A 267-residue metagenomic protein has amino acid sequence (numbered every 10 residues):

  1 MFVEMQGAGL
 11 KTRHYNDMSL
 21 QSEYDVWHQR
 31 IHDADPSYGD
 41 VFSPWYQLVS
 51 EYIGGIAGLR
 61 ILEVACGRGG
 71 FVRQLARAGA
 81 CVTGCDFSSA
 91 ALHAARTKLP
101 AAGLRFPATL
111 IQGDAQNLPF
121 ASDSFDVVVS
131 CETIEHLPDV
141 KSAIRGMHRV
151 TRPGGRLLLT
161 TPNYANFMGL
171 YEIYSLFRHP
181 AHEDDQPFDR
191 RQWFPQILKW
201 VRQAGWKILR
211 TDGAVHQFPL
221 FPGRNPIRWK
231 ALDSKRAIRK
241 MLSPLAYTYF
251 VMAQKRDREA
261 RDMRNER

Functional and structural regions predicted by a protein language model:
F2-N117, V127-C131, I144, G213 (+1 more regions): Conserved N-terminal segment of class I S-adenosyl-L-methionine
W27, A34-S43, A91-A94, P138-G146 (+2 more regions): S-adenosyl-L-methionine-dependent methyltransferase catalytic module, highlighting the catalytic core
E63, L137-P138: HTH DNA-binding helix-turn interface
D114-N117, A121-S122, D139: Acidic/polar helix N-cap motif
E132-H136: Short catalytic micro-motifs in class I SAM-dependent methyltransferases
A260-M263, R267: Intrinsic disorder/low-complexity segments
